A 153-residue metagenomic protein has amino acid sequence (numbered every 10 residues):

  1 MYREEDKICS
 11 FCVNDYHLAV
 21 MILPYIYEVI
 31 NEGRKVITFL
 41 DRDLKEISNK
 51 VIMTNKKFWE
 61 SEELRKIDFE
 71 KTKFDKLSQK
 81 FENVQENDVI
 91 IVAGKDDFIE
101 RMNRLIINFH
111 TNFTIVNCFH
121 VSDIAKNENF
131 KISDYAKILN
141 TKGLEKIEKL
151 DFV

Functional and structural regions predicted by a protein language model:
M1-V153: Non-catalytic regulatory/interaction regions at protein termini and inter-domain linkers
